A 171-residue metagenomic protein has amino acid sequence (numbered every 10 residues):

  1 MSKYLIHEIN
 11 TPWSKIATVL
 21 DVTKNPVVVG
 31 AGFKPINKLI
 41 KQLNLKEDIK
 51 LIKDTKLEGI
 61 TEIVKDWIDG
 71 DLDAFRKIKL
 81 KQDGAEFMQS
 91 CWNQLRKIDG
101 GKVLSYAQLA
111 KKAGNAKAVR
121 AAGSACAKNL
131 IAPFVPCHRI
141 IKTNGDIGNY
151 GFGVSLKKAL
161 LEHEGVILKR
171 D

Functional and structural regions predicted by a protein language model:
M1-F75, K142-G151, S155-D171: Low-complexity, small/basic-enriched stretches that occur predominantly at protein N-termini or linker tails
F75-F87: Short, Lys/Arg-enriched anionic-surface-contact patches
G84, M88-W92, V119: Short, leucine-enriched amphipathic alpha-helices that occur as contiguous helical runs
I98-G101: Short helix/strand-capping hinge loops at secondary-structure junctions that flank key functional elements
K111: Alpha-helical residues within the helix-turn-helix
